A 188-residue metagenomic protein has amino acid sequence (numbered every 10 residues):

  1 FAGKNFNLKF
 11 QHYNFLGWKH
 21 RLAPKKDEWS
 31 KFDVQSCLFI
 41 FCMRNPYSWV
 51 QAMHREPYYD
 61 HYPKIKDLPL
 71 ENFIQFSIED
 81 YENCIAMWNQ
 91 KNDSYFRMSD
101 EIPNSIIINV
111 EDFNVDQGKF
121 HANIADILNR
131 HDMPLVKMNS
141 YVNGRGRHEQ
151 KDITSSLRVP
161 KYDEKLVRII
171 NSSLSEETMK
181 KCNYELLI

Functional and structural regions predicted by a protein language model:
F1-Y62, M87-E101: PAPS-dependent sulfotransferase catalytic domain
D27-E28, N114-K119, R147-H148: Short acidic alpha-helix initiation/capping motifs at coil-to-helix transition points, especially at protein N-termini
S30-V34, A122-N129: Short, surface-exposed basic-aromatic patches at helix termini and helix-loop junctions that form
M43-P46, W88, N92, Q117-H121 (+4 more regions): A structural signal for well-ordered alpha-helical scaffolds and beta->alpha junctions
Y47-A52, N114-G118, V142: Short catalytic/ligand-binding loop motif for oxyanion handling, primarily in non-cytosolic enzymes, centered on
D60-D126: PAPS-dependent sulfotransferase catalytic domain
S99, D126-I188: PAPS-dependent sulfotransferases, especially Golgi type II membrane carbohydrate sulfotransferases
